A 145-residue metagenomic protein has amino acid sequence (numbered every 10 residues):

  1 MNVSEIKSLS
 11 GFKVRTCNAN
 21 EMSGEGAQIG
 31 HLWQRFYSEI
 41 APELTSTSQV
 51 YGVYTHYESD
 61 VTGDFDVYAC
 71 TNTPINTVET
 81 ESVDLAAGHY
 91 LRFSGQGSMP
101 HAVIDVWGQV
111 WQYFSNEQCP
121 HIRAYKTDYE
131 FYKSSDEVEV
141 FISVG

Functional and structural regions predicted by a protein language model:
M1-G145: A solvent-exposed interaction/effector surface
